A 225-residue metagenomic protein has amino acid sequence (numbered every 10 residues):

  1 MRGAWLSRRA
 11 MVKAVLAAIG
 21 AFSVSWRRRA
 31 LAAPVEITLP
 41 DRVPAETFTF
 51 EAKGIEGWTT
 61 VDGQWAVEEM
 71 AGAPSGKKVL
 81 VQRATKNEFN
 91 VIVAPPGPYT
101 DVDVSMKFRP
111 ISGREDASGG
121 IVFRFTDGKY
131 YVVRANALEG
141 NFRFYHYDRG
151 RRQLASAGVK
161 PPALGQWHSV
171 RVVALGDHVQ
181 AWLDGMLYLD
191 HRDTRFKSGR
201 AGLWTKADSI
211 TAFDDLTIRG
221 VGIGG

Functional and structural regions predicted by a protein language model:
M1-A10, A14-V24, L31: N-terminal secretory signal peptides
P34-V61, G225: Extracellular carbohydrate-recognition regions
K53-V79, T85-E88: Extracellular glycan-recognition surfaces and repeat-rich motifs
A84-R143: Secretory/extracellular carbohydrate-interaction modules and structurally similar beta-sandwich "look-alikes"
M106, W167-L175, V179-A181: Short tryptophan-centered beta-strand motifs in secreted/extracellular beta-sheet-rich domains of glycan-recognition
R149-S169: Short, aromatic/His-centered strand-loop micro-motif at the edge of beta-sheets
D184-R200: Short, solvent-exposed beta-strand-to-loop segments that form ligand-recognition rims of beta-rich domains
S198-G225: Ligand-recognition surfaces built from glycine- and aromatic
